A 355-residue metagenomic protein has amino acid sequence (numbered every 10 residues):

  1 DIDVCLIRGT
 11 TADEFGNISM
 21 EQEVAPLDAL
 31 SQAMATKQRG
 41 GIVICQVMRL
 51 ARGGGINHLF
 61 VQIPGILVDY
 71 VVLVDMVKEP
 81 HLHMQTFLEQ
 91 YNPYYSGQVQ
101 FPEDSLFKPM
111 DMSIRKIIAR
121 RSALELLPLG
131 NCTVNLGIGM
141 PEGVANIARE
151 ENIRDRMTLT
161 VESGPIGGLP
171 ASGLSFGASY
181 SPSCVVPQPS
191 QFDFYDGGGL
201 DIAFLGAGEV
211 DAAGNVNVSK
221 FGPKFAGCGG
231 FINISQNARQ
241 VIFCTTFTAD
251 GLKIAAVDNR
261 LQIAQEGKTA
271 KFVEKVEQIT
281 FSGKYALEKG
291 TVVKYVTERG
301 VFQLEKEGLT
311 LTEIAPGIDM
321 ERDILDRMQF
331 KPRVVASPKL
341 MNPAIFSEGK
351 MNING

Functional and structural regions predicted by a protein language model:
D1-P102, G173-I353: Conserved phosphate- and dinucleotide-binding cores of soluble alpha/beta proteins, encompassing both enzyme active
F101-P187: N-terminal active-site beta-alpha-beta segment that forms phosphate/nucleotide-binding and substrate-recognition loops
